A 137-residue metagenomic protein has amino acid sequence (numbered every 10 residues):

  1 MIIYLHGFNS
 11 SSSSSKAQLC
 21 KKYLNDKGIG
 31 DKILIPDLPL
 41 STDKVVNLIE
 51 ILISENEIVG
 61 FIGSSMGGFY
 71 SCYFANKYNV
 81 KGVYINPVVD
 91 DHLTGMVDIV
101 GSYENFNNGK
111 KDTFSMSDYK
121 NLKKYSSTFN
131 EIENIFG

Functional and structural regions predicted by a protein language model:
M1-E55: Active-site catalytic motif of lipid deacylating hydrolases and related acyltransferases
I2, E57-V59, I135: Generic beta-sheet signal
I53-I58, F129-N130: Glycine-rich phosphate-binding loop signature in dinucleotide/nucleotide-binding domains
G60-F61, G82: Conserved alpha/beta-hydrolase fold motif
I62-S71: Gly/Ala-rich beta-loop-alpha elbow adjacent to hydrolase catalytic centers
F74-Y78: Aromatic pocket-lining residues of Rossmann-like dinucleotide-binding sites
K81-G137: The alpha/beta-hydrolase serine catalytic core
